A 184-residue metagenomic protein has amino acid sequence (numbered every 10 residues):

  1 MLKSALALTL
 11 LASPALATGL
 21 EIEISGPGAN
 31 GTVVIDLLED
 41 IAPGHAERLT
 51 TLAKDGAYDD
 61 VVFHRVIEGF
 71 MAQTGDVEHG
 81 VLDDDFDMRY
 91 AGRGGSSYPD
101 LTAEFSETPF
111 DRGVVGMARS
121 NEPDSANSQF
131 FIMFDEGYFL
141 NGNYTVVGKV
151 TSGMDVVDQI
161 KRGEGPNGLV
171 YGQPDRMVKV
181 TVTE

Functional and structural regions predicted by a protein language model:
M1-L8: Sec-dependent signal peptide recognition, specifically the positively charged N-region followed immediately by
A15-E184: Cyclophilin-like peptidyl-prolyl cis-trans isomerases
